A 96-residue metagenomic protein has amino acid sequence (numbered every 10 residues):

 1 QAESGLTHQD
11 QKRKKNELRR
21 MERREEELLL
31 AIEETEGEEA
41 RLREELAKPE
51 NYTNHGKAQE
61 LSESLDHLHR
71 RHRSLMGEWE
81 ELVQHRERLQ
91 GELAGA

Functional and structural regions predicted by a protein language model:
Q1-A96: Charged, heptad-repeat coiled-coil alpha-helices that serve as long linker/dimerization "arms" in large NTP-dependent
